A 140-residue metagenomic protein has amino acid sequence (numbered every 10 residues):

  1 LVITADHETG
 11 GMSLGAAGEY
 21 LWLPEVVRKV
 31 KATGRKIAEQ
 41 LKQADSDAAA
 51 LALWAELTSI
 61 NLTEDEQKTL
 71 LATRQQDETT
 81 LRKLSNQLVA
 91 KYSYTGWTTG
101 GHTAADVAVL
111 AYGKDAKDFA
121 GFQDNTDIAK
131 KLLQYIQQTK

Functional and structural regions predicted by a protein language model:
L1-K140: A post-motif C-terminal structural segment
